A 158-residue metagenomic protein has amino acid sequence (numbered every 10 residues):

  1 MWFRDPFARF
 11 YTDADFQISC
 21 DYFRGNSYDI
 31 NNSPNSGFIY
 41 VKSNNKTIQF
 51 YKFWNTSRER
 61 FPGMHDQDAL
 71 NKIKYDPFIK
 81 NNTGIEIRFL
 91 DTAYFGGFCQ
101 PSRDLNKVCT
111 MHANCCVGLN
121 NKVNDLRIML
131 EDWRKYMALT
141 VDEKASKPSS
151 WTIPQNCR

Functional and structural regions predicted by a protein language model:
M1-S33, F38-S43: GT-A fold catalytic core of metal-dependent nucleotide-sugar glycosyltransferases, centered on the diacidic
V41-R158: Catalytic core and acceptor-binding pocket of nucleotide-sugar-dependent glycosyltransferases
